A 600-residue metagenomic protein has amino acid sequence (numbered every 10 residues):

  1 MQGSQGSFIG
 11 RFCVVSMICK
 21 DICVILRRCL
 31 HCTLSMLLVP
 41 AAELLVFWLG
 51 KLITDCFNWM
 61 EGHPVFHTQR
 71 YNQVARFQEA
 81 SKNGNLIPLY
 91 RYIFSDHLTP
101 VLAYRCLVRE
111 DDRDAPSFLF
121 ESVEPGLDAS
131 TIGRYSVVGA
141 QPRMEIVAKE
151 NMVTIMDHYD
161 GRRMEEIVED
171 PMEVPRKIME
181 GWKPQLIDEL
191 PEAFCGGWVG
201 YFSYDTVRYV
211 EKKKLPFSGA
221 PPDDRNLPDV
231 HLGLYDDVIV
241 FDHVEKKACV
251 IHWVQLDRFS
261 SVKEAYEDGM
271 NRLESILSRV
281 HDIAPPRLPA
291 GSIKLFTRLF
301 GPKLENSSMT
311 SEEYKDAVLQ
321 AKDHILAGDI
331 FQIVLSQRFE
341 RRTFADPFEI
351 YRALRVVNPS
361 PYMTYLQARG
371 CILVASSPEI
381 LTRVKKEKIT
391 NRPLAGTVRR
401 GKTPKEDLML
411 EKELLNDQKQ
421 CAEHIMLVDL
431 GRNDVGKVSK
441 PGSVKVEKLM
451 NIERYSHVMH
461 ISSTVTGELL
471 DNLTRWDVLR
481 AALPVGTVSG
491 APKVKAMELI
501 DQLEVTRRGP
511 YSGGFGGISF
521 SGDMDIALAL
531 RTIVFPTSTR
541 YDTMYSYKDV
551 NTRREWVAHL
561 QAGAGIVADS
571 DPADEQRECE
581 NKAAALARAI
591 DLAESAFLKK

Functional and structural regions predicted by a protein language model:
Q2-Q5, H31: Low-complexity, intrinsically disordered or signal/transmembrane-proximal segments
C13, C19, C23, C29-C32 (+1 more regions): Cysteine-centered motifs
K20-D21, E43, K51, D55-E61 (+1 more regions): Intrinsically disordered, low-complexity polyampholyte segments enriched for Lys and acidic residues
L26, T33-C56: Terminal signal-anchor or tail-anchor transmembrane helices that tether membrane-associated enzymes to cellular
W59-K600: Extended alpha-helical targeting/anchoring segments, especially N-terminal organellar/secretory targeting helices
